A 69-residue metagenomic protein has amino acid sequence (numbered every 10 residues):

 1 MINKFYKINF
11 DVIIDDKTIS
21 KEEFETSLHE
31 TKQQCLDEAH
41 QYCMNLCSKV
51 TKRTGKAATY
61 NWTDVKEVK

Functional and structural regions predicted by a protein language model:
I2-K21: Short aromatic-glycine-(Arg/Gly/Cys) micro-motifs in beta-strand/loop hairpins
Y6-F10, A39-C43, Y60-D64: Amphipathic alpha-helical segments in structured regions that serve as interaction surfaces
I13-K17, H29, V68: Generic structural motif
T18-Q34: A short, exposed loop/beta-hairpin motif centered on an aromatic-Gly-Thr core
H29-K52: A short, charged, amphipathic alpha-helix used as a generic interaction element across diverse proteins
M44-K69: Short, mixed-charge low-complexity intrinsically disordered segments
